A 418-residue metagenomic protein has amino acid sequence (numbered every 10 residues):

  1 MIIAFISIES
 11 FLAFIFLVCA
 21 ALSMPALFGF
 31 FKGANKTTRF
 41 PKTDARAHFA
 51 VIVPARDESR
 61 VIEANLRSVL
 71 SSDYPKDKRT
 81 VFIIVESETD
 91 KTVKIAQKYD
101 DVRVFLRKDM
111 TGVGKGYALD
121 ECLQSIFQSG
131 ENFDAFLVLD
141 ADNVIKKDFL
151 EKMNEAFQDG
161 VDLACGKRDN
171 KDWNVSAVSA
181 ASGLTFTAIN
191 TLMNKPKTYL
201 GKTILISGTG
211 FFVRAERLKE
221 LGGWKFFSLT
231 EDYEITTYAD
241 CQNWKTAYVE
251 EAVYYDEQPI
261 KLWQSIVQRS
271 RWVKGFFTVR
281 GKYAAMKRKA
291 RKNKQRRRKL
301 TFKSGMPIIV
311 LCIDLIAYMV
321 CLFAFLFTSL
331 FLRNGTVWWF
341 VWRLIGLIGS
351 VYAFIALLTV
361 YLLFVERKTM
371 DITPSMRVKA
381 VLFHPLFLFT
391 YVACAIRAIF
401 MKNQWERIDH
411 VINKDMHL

Functional and structural regions predicted by a protein language model:
L27-R46, A285-F302, L332-L418: Juxtamembrane C-terminal module of membrane proteins
G29, K108, G112-S129, F149-L229 (+5 more regions): Long helical/loop segments within the catalytic core of UDP-sugar-dependent glycosyltransferases, especially the large
A47-A50, T80, E234: Cell-envelope/extracellular polymer assembly enzymes that use nucleotide-activated donors
E63, D90-K98, L106, K115 (+1 more regions): Acidic helix N-cap motif at the loop->helix transition within catalytic regions of sugar-transfer enzymes
R67-K78: Short, acidic, metal-binding catalytic loop of nucleotide-sugar glycosyltransferases
V85-V93, D109-T111, V144: A conserved acidic beta->alpha catalytic loop
K91, L139-A156: Acidic donor-binding/catalytic loop of UDP-sugar-dependent glycosyltransferases, especially processive GT2
F136: Short aromatic/hydrophobic "clamp" motif used to bind/position activated sugar donors
